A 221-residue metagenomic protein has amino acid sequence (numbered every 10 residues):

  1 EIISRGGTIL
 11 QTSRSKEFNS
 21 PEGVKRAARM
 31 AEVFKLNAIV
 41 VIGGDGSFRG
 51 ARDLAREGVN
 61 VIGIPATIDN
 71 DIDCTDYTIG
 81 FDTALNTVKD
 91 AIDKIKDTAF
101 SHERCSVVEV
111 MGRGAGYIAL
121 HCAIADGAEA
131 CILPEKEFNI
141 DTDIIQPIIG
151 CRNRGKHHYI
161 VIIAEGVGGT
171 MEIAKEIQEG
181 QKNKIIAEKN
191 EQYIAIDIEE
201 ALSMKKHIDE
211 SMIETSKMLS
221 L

Functional and structural regions predicted by a protein language model:
E1, E57-K94: Glycine/threonine-rich beta-strand-loop-alpha-helix active-site module that forms ligand/phosphate-binding
E1-V41, S47, I79-D90, L221: Glycine-rich oxoanion-binding loops at beta->alpha junctions
R5-G6, E57-G58, D126-G127: Short, structured coil segments at secondary-structure junctions
I9-L10, V61, A130: Hydrophobic beta-strand scaffold residues
R14-S15, G44-G46, V59, I64-D71 (+4 more regions): Short, ordered loop/turn segments at secondary-structure junctions
N19, S47-A51, D69-D73, G114-I118 (+2 more regions): Short, well-ordered, mixed-charge alpha-helical segments that flank or form enzyme active sites
A38-G43, A51-D53, F81-E172, I177: Accessory alpha-helical/coil subdomains and C-terminal extensions that flank or cap enzyme catalytic cores
E172-L221: C-terminal non-catalytic interaction/assembly regions of soluble proteins
